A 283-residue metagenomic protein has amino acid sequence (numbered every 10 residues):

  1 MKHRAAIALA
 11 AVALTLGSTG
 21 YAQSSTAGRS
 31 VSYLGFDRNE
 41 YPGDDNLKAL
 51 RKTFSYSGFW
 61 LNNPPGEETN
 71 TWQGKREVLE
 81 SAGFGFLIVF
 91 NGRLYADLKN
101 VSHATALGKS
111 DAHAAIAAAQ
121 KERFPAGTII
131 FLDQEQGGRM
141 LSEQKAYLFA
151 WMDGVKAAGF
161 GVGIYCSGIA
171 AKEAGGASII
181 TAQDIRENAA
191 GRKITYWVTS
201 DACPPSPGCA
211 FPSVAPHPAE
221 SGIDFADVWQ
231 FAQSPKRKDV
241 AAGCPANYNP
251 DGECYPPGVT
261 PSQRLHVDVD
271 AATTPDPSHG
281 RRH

Functional and structural regions predicted by a protein language model:
M1-S24: Secretory targeting and sorting signals
S25-A158: Substrate-binding cleft of extracellular glycoside hydrolase catalytic domains
T26-P42, L47, T181-A182, R186-H283: Functionally critical loop-and-helix segments that line ligand-binding/catalytic clefts of soluble enzyme domains
F59, I88, I164, Y196-V198: Structural beta-sheet core signal
G66, Y95, A171, P235-R237: Flexible, glycine-rich phosphate/dinucleotide-binding loops and adjacent beta-alpha linkers at cofactor/substrate
N91, C166-A170, Q233: Acidic carboxylate-rich catalytic motifs and surrounding loops in phosphoryl-/glycosyl-chemistry enzymes
Q144, E173-I185: Distinct, well-ordered alpha-helical segments
A158-S178: Aromatic-lined carbohydrate-recognition surfaces of secreted/lumenal glycan-active proteins
